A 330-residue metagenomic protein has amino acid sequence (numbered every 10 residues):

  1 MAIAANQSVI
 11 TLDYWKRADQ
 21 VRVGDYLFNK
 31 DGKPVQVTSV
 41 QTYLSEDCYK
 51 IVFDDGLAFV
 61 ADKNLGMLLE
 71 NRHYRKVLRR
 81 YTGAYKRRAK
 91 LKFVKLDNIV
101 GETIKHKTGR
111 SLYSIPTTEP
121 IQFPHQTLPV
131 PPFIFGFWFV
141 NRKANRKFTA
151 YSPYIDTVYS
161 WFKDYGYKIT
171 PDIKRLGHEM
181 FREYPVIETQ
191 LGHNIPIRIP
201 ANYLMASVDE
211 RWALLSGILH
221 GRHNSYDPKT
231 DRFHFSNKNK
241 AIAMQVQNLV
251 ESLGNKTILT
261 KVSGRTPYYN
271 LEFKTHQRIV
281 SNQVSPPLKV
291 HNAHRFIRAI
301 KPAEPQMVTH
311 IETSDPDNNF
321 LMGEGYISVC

Functional and structural regions predicted by a protein language model:
M1, A18, V23-K33, S39-T266 (+1 more regions): Intein-associated homing endonuclease modules of the LAGLIDADG/DOD-type, together with closely related HINT-family
M1-Q7: Pepsin-like aspartyl protease folds
I10-R17: Short alpha-helix capping/helix-loop boundary micro-motifs
P267-F273: C-terminal edge-of-domain segments
Q277-E304: Surface-exposed, non-catalytic interaction/assembly patches
